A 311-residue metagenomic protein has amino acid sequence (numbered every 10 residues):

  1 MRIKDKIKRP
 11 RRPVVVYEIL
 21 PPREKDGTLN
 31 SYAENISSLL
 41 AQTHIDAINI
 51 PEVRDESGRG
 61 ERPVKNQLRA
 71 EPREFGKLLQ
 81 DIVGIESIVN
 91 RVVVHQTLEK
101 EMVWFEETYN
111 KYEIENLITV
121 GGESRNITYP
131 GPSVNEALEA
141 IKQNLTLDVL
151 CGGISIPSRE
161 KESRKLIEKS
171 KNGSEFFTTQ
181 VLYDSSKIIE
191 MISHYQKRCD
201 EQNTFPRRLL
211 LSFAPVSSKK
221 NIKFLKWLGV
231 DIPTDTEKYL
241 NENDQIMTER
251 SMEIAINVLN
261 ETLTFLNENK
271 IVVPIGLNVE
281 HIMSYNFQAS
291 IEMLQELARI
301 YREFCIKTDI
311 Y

Functional and structural regions predicted by a protein language model:
M1-K161, D244, G276, H281-Y311: Active-site beta->alpha loop and helix N-cap motifs at the rims of alpha/beta catalytic domains
P22-N30, H95-K100, N126-Y129, Q180-K197 (+4 more regions): Active-site glycine- and acidic-residue-rich loops that bind and position anionic ligands or nucleotide-like cofactors
S37-Q42, K142, Q196-T204, L259-V272 (+1 more regions): Alpha-helix termini
E106-T108, Y195-K197, W227-V230: Short, hinge-like loop/turn segments at secondary-structure boundaries
N116-Q143, L147-I154, S158-R164, N172 (+4 more regions): Conserved anion-binding
T204-V272: Catalytic-face loop-and-helix region of soluble metabolic enzyme cores
